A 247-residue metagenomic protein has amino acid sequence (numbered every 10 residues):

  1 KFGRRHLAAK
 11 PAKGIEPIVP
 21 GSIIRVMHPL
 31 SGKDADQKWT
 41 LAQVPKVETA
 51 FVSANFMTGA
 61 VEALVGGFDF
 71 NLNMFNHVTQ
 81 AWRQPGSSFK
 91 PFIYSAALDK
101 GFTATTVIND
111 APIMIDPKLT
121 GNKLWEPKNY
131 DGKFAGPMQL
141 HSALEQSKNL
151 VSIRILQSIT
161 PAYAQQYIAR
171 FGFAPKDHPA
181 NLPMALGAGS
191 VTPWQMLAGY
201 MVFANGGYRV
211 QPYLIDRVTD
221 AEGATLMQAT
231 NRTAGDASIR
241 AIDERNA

Functional and structural regions predicted by a protein language model:
K1-S53, L64, N71-F75, S142 (+1 more regions): A penicillin-recognizing enzyme superfamily signal
K10-A12, V44-T49, L72-F92, A104-A111 (+1 more regions): Short active-site loop at a secondary-structure junction that contains or immediately precedes the catalytic residue(s)
G32, T58-A60, F68-L72, Q84 (+7 more regions): Solvent-exposed loop/turn segments at secondary-structure junctions within structured extracellular/periplasmic domains
S53-F68, L98-F102, I113, G136 (+3 more regions): Glycine-rich, acidic and aromatic/proline-enriched surface loops and short helix-turn segments that act as binding
M57, F102-A162, R209, A221-A247: Conserved catalytic neighborhood of penicillin-recognizing serine enzymes
T58-G59, W82-D110, A143, G199-F203: Active-site SXXK
Q84, F92, A96, T103 (+5 more regions): Extracytoplasmic/secreted proteins, especially bacterial periplasmic and envelope-associated proteins
N122-P127, T160-A198: Mid-domain, small-residue-enriched loop/turn segments at the edges of structured enzyme/sensor domains
